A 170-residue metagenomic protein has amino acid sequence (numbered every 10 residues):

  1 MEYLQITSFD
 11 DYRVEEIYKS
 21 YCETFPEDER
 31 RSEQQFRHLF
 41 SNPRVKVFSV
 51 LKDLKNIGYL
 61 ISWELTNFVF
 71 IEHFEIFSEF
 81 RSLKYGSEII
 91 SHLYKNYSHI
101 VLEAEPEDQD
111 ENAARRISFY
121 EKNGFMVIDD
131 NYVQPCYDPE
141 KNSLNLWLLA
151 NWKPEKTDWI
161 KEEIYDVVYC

Functional and structural regions predicted by a protein language model:
M1-R31, N145-L146, E155-C170: Short amphipathic alpha-helix that is part of the acyltransferase structural core
T24-K52: Active-site rim helix/loop that mediates acceptor-substrate recognition in acyltransferases
V45, S143-L148: Short hydrophobic/aromatic beta-strand or adjacent loop that forms the aromatic wall/cage of a ligand/substrate-binding
S49, K55-E75: Conserved beta-strand in the GNAT
I76, S82-K95: Conserved acetyl-CoA-binding loop-helix of GNAT-fold acetyltransferases
N96-N112, I117: Conserved GNAT acetyl-CoA-binding A-motif
E103, I117, E121-K141: Conserved catalytic-core motifs of GNAT/GCN5-like acyltransferases
